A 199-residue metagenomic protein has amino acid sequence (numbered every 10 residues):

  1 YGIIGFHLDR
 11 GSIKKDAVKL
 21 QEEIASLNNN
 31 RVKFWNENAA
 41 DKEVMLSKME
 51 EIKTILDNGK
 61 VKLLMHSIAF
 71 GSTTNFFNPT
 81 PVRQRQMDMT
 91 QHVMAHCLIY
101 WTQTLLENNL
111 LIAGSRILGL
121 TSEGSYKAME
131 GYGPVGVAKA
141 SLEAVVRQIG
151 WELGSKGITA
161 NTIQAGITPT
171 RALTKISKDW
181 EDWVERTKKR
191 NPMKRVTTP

Functional and structural regions predicted by a protein language model:
Y1-H66, F70-R85, T174-K175: Short-chain dehydrogenase/reductase
H7, Q164, P169: Nucleotide-sugar donor-binding loop of glycosyltransferases
A17, P134, S155, I167-N191: A glycine/serine/threonine-rich, flexible loop-to-helix segment that serves as the NAD(P) cofactor-binding "lid"
A39, I167-T168, V196: Hydrophobic pocket-lining residues within nucleotide cofactor-binding pockets
M65, L118, A160-I163, L173: Hydrophobic structural elements of the Rossmann-like NAD(P)H-binding subdomain that define the short-chain
A69-S155, I167-P169: Catalytic loop of short-chain dehydrogenase/reductase
N191-P199: A conserved structural motif in NAD(P)-dependent oxidoreductases
